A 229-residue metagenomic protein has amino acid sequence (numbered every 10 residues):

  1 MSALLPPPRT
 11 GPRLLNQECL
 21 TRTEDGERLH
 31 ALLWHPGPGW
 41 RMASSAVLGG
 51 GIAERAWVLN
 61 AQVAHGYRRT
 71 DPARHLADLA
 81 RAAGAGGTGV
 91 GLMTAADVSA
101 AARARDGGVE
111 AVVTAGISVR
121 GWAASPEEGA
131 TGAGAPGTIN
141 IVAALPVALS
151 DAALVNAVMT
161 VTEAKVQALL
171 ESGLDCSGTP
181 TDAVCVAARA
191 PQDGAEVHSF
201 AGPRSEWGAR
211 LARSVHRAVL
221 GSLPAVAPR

Functional and structural regions predicted by a protein language model:
M1-R229: Alpha/propeptide regions of enzymes that mature by internal proteolysis
